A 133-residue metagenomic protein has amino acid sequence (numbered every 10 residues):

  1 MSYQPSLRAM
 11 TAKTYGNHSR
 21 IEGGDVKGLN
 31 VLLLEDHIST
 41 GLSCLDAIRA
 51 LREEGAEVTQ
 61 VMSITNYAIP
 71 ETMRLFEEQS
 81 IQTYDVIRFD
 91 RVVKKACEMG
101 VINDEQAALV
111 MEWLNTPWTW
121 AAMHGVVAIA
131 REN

Functional and structural regions predicted by a protein language model:
M1-L32, T40-D46: Short, glycine/charge-rich flexible loops or terminal/linker lids adjacent to PRPP-binding catalytic cores
R49-N133: PRPP-dependent phosphoribosyltransferase catalytic core
